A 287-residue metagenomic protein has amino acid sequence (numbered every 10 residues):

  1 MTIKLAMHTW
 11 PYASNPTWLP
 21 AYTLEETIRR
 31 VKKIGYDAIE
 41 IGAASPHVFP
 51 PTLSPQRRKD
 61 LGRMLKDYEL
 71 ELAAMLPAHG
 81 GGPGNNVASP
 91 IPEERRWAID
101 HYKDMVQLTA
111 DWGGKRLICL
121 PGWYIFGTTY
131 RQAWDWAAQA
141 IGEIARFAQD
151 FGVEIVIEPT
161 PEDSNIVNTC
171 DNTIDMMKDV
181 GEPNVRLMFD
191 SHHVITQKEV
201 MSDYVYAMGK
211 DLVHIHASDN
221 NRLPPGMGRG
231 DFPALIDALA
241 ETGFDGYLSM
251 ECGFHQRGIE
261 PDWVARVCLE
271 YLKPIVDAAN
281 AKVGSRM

Functional and structural regions predicted by a protein language model:
M1-D37, G62, V167-M287: Histidine-acidic metal/acid-base catalytic patches
P11-A13, A43-S45, A78-G81, P121-I125 (+4 more regions): Active-site-proximal loop/turn and secondary-structure-junction residues that shape catalytic pockets, frequently
P16-L19, P50-L53, V87-P90, T129 (+2 more regions): Pocket-edge positions in alpha/beta enzyme catalytic cores
P20, S54, A98, A137 (+1 more regions): Charged, low-complexity surface patches
E25-E26, R63-A74, H79-L187, D262 (+1 more regions): Active-site acidic/histidine proton-transfer and metal-coordination neighborhood in alpha/beta enzyme cores
E40, A74, I118, V156 (+2 more regions): Conserved beta-strand positions in the central sheet of alpha/beta enzyme cores
E40-L65, P121-T128: Glycine-rich, proline-tolerant flexible connector loops at the mouths of alpha/beta enzymes
P55-Y68, A140-F147, D203-A207, A234-A238: Catalytic-core regions built around general acid/base machinery
